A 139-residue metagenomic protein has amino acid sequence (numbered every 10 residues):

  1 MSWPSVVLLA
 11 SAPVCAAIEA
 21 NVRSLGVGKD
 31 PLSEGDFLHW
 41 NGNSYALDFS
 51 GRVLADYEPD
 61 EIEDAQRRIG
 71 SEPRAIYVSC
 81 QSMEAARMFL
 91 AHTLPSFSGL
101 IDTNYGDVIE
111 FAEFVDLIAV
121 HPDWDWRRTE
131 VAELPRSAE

Functional and structural regions predicted by a protein language model:
M1-P4, L9, A20, M88-E139: Acidic, proline/glycine-rich low-complexity IDRs
S2-S11, P73-S79: Short cationic amphipathic helices and targeting signals
A16, R23-C80, E84, E113: Short, intrinsically disordered low-complexity segments
